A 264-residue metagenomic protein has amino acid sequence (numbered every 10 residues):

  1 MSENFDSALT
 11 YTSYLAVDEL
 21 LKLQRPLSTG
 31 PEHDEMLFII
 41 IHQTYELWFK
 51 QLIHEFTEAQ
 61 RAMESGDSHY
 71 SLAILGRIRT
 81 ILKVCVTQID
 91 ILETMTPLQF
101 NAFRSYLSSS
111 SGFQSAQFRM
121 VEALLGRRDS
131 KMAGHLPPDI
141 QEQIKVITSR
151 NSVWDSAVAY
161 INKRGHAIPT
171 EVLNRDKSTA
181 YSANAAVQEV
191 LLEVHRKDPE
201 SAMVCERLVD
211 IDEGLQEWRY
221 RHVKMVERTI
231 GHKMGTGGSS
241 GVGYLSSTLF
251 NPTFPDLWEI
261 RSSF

Functional and structural regions predicted by a protein language model:
M1-F264: Surface-exposed peri-terminal alpha-helical interaction modules
